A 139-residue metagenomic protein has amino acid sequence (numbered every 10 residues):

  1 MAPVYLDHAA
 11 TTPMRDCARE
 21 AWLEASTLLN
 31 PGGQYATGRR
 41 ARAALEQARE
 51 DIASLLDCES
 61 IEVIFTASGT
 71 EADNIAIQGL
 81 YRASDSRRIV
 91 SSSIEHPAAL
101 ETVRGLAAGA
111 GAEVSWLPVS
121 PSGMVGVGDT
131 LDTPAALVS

Functional and structural regions predicted by a protein language model:
M1-S139: Pyridoxal 5′-phosphate
